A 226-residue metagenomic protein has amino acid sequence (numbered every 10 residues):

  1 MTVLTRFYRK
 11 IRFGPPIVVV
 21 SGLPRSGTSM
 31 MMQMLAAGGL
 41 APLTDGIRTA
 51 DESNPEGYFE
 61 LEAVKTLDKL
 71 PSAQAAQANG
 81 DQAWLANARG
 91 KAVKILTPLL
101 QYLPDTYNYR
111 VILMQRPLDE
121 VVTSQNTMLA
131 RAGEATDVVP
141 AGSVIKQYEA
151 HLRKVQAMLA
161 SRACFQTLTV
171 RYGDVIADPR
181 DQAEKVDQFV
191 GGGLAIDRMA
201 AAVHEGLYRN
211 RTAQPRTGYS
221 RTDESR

Functional and structural regions predicted by a protein language model:
M1-L85, H204-A213: PAPS-dependent sulfotransferase catalytic core
T5, K10-I11, P15-I17, S21-G22 (+9 more regions): Mixed-charge, polar/low-complexity N-terminal
F7, V64-L67, L118, Q125 (+3 more regions): Generic structural signal of hydrophobic/aromatic residues within well-ordered alpha-helices of folded domains
Y8, R12, G27, L96 (+6 more regions): Small/flexible residues
M31, L100, V122, R131 (+2 more regions): A periodicity- and composition-biased signal for non-globular, repetitive helical segments
I47-P55, V139, A160-R226: The conserved 3'-phosphoadenosine-5'-phosphosulfate
G90-L194: PAPS-dependent sulfotransferase catalytic domain
